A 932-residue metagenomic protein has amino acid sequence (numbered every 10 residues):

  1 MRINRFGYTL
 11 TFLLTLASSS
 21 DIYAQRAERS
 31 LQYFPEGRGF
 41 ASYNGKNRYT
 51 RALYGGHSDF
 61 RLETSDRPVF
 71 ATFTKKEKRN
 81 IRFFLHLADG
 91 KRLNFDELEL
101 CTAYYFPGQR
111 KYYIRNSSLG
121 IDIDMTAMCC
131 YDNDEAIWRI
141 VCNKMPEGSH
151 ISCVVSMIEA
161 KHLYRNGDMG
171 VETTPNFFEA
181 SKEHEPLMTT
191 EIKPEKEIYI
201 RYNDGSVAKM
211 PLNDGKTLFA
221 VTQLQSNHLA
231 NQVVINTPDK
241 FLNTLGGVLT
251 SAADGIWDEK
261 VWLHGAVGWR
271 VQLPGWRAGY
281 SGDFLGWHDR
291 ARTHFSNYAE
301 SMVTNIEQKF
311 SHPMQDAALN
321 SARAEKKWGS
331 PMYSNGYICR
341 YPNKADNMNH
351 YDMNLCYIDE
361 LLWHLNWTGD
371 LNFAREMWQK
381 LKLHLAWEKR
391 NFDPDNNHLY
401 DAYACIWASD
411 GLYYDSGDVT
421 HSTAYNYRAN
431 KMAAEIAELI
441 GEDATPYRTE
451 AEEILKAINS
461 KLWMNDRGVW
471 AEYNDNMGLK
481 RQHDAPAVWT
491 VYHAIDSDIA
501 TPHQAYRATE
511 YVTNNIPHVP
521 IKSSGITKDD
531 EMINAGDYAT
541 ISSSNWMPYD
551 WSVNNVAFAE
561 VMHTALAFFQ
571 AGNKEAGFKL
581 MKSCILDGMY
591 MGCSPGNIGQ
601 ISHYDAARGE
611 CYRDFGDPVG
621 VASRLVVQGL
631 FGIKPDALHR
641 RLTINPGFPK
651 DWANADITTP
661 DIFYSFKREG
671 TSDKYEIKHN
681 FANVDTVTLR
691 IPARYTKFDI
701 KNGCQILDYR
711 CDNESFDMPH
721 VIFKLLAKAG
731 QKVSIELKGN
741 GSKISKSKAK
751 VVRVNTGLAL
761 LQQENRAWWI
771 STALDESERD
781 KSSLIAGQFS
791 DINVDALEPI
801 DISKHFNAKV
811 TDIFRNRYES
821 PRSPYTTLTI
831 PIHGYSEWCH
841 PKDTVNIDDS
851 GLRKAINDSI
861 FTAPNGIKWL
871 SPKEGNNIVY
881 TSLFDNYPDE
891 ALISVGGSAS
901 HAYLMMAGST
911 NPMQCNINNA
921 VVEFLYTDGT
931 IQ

Functional and structural regions predicted by a protein language model:
M1-Q25, I140: Bacterial Sec-dependent N-terminal signal peptides
Y23-Q32, L119-D124, M128-I137, V141-V271 (+8 more regions): Acidic/polar, glycine-enriched structural segments that form the non-catalytic walls/loops of the carbohydrate-binding
R26-I114, A208-V233, W387, G629-H639 (+1 more regions): An extended acidic
T74-I81, H86-M128, D132-N133, H563-L758 (+1 more regions): Non-catalytic C-terminal accessory modules of carbohydrate-active enzymes
N116-E159, I662-N683, D885-Y903, N911-M913: Acidic, contiguous internal or C-terminal segments within carbohydrate-active enzymes that form a structured patch used
W257, K327-N347, A402-V419, M477 (+2 more regions): Acidic/His metal-coordination segments adjacent to aromatic residues that form catalytic metal sites in metalloenzymes
V271-V303, Q379-K382, A386, Y413 (+4 more regions): Active-site core of glycosidic bond-cleaving carbohydrate-active enzymes
T772-Q932: N-terminal/edge-of-domain interface segments
